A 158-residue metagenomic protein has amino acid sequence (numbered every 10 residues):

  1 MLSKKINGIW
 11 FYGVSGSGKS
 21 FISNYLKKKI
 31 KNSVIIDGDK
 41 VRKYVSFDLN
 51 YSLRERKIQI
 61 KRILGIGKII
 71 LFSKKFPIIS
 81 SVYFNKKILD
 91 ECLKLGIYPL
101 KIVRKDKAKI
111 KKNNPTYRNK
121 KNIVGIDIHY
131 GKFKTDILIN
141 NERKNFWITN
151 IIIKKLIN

Functional and structural regions predicted by a protein language model:
M1-N7: Extreme N-terminal, non-catalytic leader segments that precede Walker-type/kinase nucleotide-binding cores
F11: Hydrophobic anchor at the beta1->P-loop junction of P-loop NTPases
V14-S15: The conserved Walker
S20: Walker A/P-loop
S23-I66: Conserved substrate/cofactor phosphate-moiety recognition/catalytic segment in nucleotide-dependent phosphotransferases
S73-S80: Loop/turn-to-beta-strand initiation segments
C92-K111, I139: Conserved phosphate-donor/acceptor-positioning beta-strand/loop module used by diverse small-molecule
K109-N158: Small-molecule kinase domains that catalyze NTP-dependent phosphoryl transfer to phosphate-bearing small molecules
